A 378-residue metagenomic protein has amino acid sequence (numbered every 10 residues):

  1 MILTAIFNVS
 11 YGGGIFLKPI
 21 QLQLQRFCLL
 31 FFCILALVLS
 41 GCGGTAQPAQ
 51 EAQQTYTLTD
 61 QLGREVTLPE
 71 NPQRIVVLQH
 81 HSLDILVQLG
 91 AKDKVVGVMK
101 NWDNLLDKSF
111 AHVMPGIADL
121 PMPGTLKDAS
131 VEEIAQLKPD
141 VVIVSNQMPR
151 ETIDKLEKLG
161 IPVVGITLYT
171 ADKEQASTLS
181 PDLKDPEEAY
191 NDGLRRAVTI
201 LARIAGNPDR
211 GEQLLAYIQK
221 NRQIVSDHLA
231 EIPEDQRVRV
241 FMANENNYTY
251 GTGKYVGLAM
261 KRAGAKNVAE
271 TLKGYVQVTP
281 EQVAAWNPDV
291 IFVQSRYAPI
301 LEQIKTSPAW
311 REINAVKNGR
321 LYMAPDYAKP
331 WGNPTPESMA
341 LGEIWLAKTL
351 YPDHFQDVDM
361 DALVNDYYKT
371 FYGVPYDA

Functional and structural regions predicted by a protein language model:
K18-L29: Bacterial N-terminal signal peptides that target proteins for export
V38-G41: C-terminal motif of bacterial Sec signal peptides marking the signal peptidase cleavage site
G43-A46: Bacterial signal peptide processing site
E65, T152, E157-N244, P325-A378: Extracytoplasmic substrate-binding proteins
V76-L78, V96-M99, V141-S145, V164-T167 (+4 more regions): Structural recognition of the beta-strand scaffold that forms the well-ordered cores of secreted hydrolase catalytic
Q79, L83-Q136, V141, G165-Y169: A short, structured surface patch at a secondary-structure boundary
P123-L126, S130-Q147, P280-R296: Proline-aspartate-enriched helix->loop->beta-strand connector
Y255-Y275, T279: Alpha-helical, coiled-coil/dimerization segments enriched in small aliphatic residues
